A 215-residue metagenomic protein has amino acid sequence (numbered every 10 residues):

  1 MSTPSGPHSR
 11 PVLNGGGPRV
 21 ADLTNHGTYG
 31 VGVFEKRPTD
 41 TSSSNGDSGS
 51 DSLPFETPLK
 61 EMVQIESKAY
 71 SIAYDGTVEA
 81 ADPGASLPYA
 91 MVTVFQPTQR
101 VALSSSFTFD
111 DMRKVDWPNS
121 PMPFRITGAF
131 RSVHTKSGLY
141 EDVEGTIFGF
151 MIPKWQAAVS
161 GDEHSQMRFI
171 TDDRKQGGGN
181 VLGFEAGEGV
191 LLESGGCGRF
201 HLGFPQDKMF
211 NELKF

Functional and structural regions predicted by a protein language model:
M1-S2, F215: Eukaryotic N-terminal targeting leaders
G6, R10, S86-R125: Alpha/propeptide regions of enzymes that mature by internal proteolysis
H8-T93: N-terminal low-complexity or amphipathic/hydrophobic leaders
A80, R131-H134, K175-G178: Short, surface-exposed beta-strand/loop "edge" segments at domain boundaries and coil↔beta transitions
S106-G161: Long, positively charged binding patches that form subdomain-scale interaction surfaces for polyanionic ligands
M122-F124, G145, S165, G179 (+1 more regions): A broad, low-specificity signal marking well-ordered, structured residues that form hydrophobic/aromatic
D162-I170: Histidine-centered divalent-metal-coordination microenvironment in nucleic-acid enzymes
T171-F215: A hydrophobic, small-residue-rich beta->alpha segment in the mid-to-C-terminal subdomain of diverse proteins
